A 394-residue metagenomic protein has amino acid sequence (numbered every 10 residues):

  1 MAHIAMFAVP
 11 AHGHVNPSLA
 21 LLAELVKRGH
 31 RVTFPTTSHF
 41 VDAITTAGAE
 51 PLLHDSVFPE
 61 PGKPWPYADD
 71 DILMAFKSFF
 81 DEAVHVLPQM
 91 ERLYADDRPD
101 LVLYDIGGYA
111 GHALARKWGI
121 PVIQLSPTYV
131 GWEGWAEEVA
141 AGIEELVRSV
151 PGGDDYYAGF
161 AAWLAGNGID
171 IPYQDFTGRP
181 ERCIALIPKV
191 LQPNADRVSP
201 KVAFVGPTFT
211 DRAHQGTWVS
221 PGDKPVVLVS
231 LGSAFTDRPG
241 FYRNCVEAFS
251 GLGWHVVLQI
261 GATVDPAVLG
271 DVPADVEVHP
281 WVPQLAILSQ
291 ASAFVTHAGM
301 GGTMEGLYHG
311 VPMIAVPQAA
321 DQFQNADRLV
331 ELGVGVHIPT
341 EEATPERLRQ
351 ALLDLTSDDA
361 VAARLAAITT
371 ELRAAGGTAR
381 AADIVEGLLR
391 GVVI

Functional and structural regions predicted by a protein language model:
M1-V150, Y157-A158, G240, L252 (+1 more regions): Glycosyltransferase specificity loop/lid
A2, E181, P225-V226: Alpha/beta-hydrolase fold active-site loops
P17, L186, P193, P207-D211 (+3 more regions): Generic structural "secondary-structure junction" signal
Y94, D175-F176, V219, A286: Structural motif
V102-I106, I171-N194, S250, W254-P266: Amphipathic, soluble alpha/beta structural segments
G107, P188-K189, G232, G299: Flexible loop residues that form catalytic and substrate-binding hotspots at small-molecule/glycan-binding clefts
I123-N194, S199-P200: Active-site-proximal region of nucleotide-activated glycan assembly enzymes, centered on histidine/acidic-rich loops
Q192-A293: Donor-nucleotide binding loops and adjacent catalytic segments primarily of GT-B fold Leloir glycosyltransferases
